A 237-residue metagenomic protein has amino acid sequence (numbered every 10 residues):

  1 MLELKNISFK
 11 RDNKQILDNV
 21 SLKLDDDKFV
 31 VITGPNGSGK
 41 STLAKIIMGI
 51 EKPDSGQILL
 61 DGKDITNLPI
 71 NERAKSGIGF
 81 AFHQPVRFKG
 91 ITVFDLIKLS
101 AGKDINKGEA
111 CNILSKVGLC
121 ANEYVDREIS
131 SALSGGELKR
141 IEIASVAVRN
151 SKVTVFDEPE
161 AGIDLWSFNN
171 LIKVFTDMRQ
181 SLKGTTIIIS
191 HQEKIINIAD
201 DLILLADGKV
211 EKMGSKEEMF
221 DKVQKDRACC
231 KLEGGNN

Functional and structural regions predicted by a protein language model:
L2, I16-N19: Conserved structural motif at the start of ABC-family nucleotide-binding domains
T33-P35: The feature captures the beta-strand-to-loop junction immediately N-terminal to the Walker
M48: Helix-to-loop junction immediately C-terminal to a conserved catalytic motif
G56-K63, E109: Conserved ABC transporter NBD signature motif
D64-G79, V223: ABC ATPase NBD coupling module
Q84, G90-N106: Q-loop/switch helix immediately C-terminal to the Walker
V146-A147: ABC ATPase C-loop
E158-P159: Walker B catalytic motif
